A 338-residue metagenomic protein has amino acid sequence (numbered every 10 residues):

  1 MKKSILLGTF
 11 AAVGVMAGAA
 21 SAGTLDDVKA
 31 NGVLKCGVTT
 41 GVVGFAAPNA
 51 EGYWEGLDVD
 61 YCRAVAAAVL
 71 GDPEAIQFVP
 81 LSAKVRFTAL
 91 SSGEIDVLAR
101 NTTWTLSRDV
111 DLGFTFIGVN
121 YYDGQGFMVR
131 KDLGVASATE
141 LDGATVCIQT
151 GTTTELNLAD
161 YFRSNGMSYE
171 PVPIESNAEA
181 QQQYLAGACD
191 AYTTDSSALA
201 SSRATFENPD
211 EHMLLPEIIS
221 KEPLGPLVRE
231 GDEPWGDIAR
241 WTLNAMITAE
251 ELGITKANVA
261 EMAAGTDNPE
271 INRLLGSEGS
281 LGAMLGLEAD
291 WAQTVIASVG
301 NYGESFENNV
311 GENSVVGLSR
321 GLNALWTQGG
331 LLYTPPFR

Functional and structural regions predicted by a protein language model:
M1-A22: Gram-negative bacterial Sec-dependent N-terminal signal peptides
A22-L25, D58-A66, K84-F87, S91 (+12 more regions): Extracytoplasmic/secreted envelope proteins and their assembly/folding machinery, especially bacterial periplasmic
G23, K29-A99, L274, L287-W291 (+3 more regions): Extracytoplasmic small-molecule ligand-binding "clamshell" domains of the periplasmic binding protein/Venus flytrap
K29-V33, A66-G71, S91-I95, T103 (+7 more regions): Sec-exported extracytoplasmic/periplasmic mature domains
K35-G44, W54-V69, T103, D123-Q181: Bilobed "Venus flytrap"/periplasmic-binding protein-like clamshell domains and structurally analogous long
G41-G44, A83-R86, V97, T103-S107 (+7 more regions): Solvent-exposed loop/turn segments at secondary-structure junctions within structured extracellular/periplasmic domains
D60-R63, A67-V69, D132-V135, T139 (+7 more regions): Extended ligand-binding regions for polar small-molecule ligands
R63, A67, G71, A75-E140 (+3 more regions): Acidic, polar ligand-binding/catalytic clefts
